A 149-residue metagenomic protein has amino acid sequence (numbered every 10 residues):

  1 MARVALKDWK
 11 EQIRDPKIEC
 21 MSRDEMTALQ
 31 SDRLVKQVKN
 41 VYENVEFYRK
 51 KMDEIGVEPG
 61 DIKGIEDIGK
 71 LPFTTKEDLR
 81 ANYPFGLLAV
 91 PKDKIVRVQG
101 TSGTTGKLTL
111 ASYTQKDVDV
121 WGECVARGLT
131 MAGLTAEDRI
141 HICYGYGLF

Functional and structural regions predicted by a protein language model:
M1-G100, T105-E123, R127-M131, T135-A136: Nucleotide 5′-phosphate-binding alpha/beta core
R139-I142: Short, well-ordered beta-strand segments
Y144-F149: Conserved coil-to-alpha-helix start sites within the AMP-binding
